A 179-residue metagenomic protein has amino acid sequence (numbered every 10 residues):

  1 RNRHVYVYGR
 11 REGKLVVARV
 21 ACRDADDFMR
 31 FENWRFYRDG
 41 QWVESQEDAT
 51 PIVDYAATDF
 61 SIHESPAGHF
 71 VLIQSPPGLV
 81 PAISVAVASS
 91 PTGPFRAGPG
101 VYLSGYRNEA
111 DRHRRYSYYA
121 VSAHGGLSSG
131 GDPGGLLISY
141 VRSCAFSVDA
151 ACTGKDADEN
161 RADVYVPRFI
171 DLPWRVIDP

Functional and structural regions predicted by a protein language model:
N2-H4, G9-A57, H63-D111, S128-P133 (+1 more regions): Beta-rich carbohydrate-recognition and catalytic domains
T58-S61, Y119-G125: Beta-propeller and closely related beta-sheet repeat lectin domains
P81-I83, Y116-A120: Short, surface-exposed coil-to-beta transition loops
